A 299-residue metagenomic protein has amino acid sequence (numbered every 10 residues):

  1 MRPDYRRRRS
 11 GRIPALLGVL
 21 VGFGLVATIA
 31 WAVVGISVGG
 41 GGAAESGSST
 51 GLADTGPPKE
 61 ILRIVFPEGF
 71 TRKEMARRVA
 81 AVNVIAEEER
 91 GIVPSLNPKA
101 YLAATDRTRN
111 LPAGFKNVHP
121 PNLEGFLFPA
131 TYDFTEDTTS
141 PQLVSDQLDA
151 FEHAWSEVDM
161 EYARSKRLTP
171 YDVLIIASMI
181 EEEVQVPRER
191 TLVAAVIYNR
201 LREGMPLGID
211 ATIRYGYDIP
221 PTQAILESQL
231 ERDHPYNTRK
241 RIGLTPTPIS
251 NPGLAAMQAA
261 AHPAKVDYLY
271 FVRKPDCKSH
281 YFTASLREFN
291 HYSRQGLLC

Functional and structural regions predicted by a protein language model:
M1-M205, P252-A255, A259-D267, P275-C299: Conserved catalytic or metal-liganding residues and their short signature motifs at active sites of enzymes
V173-L174, H234-T238, F271-R273: Short acidic (Asp/Glu) and glycine-rich catalytic loops that position anionic groups and cofactors
P187-P235, K240: Small-residue-rich helix-loop
I225-H234, Q258-Y268: Short glycine/proline-rich, acidic loop/turn segments that cap or connect secondary-structure elements
R241-P248: Short, glycine/charged-rich beta-strand-loop motifs at protein surfaces that mediate ligand recognition and catalysis
